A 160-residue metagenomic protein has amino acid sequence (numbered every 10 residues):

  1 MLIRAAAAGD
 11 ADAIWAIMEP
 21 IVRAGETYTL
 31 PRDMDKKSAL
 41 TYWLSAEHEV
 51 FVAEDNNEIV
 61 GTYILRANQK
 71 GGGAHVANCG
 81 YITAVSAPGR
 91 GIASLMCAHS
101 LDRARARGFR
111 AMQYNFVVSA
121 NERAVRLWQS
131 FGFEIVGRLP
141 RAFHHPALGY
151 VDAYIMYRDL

Functional and structural regions predicted by a protein language model:
L2-I14: A short beta-loop-alpha structural element at the N-terminal edge of CoA-dependent acyl/N-acetyltransferase catalytic
A8-G9, T27-S86, C97-H99, R103 (+1 more regions): Acetyl-CoA-dependent GNAT
E58-G61, R123, Y150: Glycine-rich acetyl-CoA-binding "A-motif" of GNAT/NAT acetyltransferases
Y81-S86, R90, V118-A120: Active-site acidic-Proline motif in GNAT/NAT acetyltransferases
G89-A104, R126-S130: Conserved acetyl-CoA-binding loop-helix of GNAT-fold acetyltransferases
A104-V117: Conserved GNAT acetyl-CoA-binding A-motif
Y114-A124, A142-H144: Conserved beta-strand-loop-alpha-helix junction that forms the acyl-donor binding cleft
Q129-L139: Conserved acetyl-CoA-binding loop of GNAT-fold acetyltransferases
